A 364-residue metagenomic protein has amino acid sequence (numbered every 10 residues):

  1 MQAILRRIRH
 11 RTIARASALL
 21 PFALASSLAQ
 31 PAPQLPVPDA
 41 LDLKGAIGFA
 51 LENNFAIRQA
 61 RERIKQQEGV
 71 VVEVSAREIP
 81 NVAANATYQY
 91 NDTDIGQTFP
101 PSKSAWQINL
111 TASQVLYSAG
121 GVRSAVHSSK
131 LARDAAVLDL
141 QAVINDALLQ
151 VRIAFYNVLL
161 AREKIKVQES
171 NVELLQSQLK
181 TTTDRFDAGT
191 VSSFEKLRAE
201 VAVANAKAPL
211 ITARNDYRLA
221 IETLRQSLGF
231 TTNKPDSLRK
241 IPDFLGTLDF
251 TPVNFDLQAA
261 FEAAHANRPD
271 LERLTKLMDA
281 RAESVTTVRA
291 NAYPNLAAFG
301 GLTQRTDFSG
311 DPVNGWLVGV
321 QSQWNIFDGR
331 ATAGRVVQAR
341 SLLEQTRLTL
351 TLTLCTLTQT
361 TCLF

Functional and structural regions predicted by a protein language model:
M1-R11: N-terminal secretory signal peptides that target proteins for export/translocation
Q2, V143-A263, F364: Periplasmic alpha-helical coiled-coil/stalk elements that build and connect Gram-negative outer-membrane
R15-S27: Bacterial N-terminal signal peptides
Q30-T87, I241-M278, N325-I326, T351-L354 (+1 more regions): Bacterial Sec-pathway N-terminal export signals of envelope proteins
R58, N81-K103, S113-A142, E272 (+2 more regions): Small/polar (Gly/Ser/Thr/Ala-rich) solvent-exposed segments that form structured loops/beta-strands/short helices used
Q59-R77, R123-Y156, L160-S170, S177-D184 (+5 more regions): Extended amphipathic coiled-coil alpha-helical segments
A105-Q107, I153, R198, G315-L317: Transmembrane beta-barrel architecture of outer-membrane proteins
N109-T111, F155, F261, G319-Q321: Membrane-embedded beta-strand positions in outer-membrane beta-barrel channels/transporters
